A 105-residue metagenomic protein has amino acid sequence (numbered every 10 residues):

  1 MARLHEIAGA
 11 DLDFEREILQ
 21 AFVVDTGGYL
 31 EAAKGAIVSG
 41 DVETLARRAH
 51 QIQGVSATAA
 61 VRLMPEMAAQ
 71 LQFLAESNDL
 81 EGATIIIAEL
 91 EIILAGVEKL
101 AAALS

Functional and structural regions predicted by a protein language model:
M1-S105: Two-component system phosphorelay core
